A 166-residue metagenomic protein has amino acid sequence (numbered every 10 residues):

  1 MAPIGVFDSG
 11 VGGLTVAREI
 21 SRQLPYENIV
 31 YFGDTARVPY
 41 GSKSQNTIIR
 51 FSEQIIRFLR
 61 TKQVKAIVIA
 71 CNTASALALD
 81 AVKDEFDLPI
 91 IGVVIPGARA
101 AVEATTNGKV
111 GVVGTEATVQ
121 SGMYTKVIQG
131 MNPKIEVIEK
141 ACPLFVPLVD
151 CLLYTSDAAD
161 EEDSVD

Functional and structural regions predicted by a protein language model:
M1-R57, T115-L153: N-terminal glycine-rich anion-binding loop in soluble enzyme alpha/beta folds
A17-I20, A78-V82, A101, Y124 (+2 more regions): Hydrophobic packing residues within well-ordered alpha-helices of enzyme cores
I48-I49, I91-V94, S156: A conditional alpha-helix N-cap/helix-loop micro-motif detector
F58-L59, V82: Generic structural signal for hydrophobic
V68, T73-G108, V113: Glycine/small-residue-rich loop that forms an oxyanion/phosphate-binding "nest" at active or ligand-binding sites
N72, T115-T118, S164: Flexible loop residues that form catalytic and substrate-binding hotspots at small-molecule/glycan-binding clefts
Y154-D166: Single conserved hydrophobic/aromatic residue that forms the stacking wall/gate of nucleotide- or nucleobase-binding
